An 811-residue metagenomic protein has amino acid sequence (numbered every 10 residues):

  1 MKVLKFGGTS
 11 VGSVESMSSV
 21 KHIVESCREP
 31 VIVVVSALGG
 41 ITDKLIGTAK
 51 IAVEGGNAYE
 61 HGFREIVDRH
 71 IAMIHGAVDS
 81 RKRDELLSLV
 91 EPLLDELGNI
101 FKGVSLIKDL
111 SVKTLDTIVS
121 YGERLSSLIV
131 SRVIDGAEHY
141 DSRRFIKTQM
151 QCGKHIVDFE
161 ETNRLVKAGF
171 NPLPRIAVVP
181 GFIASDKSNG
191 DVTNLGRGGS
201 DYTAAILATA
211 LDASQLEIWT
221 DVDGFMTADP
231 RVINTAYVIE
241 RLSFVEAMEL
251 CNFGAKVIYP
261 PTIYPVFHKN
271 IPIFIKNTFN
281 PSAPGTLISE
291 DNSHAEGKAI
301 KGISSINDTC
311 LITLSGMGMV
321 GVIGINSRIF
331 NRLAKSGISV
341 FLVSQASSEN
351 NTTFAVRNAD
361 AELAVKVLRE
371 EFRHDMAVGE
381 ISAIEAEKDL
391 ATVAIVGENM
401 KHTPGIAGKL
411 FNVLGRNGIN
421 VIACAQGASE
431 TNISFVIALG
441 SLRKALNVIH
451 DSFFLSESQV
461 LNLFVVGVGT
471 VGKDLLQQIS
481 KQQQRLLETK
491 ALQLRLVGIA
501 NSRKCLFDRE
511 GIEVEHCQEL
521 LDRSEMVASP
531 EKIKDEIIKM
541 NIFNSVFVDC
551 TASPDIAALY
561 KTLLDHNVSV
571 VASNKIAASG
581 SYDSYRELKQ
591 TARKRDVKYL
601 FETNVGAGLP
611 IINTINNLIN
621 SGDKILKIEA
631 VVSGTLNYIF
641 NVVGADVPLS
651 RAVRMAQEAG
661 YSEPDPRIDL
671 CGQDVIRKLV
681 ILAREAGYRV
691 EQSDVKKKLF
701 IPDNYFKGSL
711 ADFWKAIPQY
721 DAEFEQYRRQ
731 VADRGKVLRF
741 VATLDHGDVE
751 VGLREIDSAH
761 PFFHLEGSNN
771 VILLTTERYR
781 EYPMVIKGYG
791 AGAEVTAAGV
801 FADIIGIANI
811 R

Functional and structural regions predicted by a protein language model:
M1-I258, I263: Nucleotide/pyrophosphate-binding catalytic subdomain
G169-F170, R593-D596, L600-A659, D669-Q673 (+1 more regions): Rossmann-like NAD(P)H-binding beta-loop-alpha module
S282-Q477, Q482, N770, G792-A793 (+1 more regions): A conserved regulatory-domain signal marking ACT and ACT-like small-molecule sensing domains and adjacent regulatory
A394, E587, K627-V632, N637 (+2 more regions): Catalytic, metal-anchored helix/loop core of enzyme active sites in primary metabolism
N462-V468, G472-D565: N-terminal glycine-/serine-/threonine-rich beta1-alpha1-beta2 phosphate-ribose binding loop of Rossmann-like
S553-H566, K575-E602, A607-I615: Rossmann-fold NAD(P)-binding glycine/threonine-rich loop
V642-V643, S650-H764: Substrate-binding/catalytic subdomain of NAD(P)-dependent oxidoreductase enzymes
